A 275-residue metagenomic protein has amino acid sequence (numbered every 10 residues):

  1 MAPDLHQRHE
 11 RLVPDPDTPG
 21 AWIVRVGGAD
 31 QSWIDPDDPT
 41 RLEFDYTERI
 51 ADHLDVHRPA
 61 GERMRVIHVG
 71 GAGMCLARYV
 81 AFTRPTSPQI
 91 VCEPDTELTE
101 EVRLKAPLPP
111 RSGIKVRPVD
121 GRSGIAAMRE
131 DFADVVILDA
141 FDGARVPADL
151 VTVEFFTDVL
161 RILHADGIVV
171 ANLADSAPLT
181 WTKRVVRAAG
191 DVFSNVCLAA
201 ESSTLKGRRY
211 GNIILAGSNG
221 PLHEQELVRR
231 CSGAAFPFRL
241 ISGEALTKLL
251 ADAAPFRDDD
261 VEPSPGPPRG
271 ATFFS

Functional and structural regions predicted by a protein language model:
M1-D15, Q31-P39, K206-S275: SAM/dcSAM-binding transferase cores
A2-Q7, P16-T18, D37-A165, A177-T180 (+2 more regions): The AdoMet/dcAdoMet-binding core of the Class I SAM-like
T18-I34: A short, structured beta-strand/loop element
A21-I23, G113, I214: A residue-level signal for beta-strand positions that form part of recognition/binding surfaces within mature
G27-A29, L138, G220: Generic beta-structure capping elements
L150, D175-T182, A188, D259-R269: Alpha-helical subdomain
V151, V185, V228-S232: Composition- and surface-driven signal marking solvent-exposed, interaction-prone regions in large proteins
E154-E224: C-terminal substrate-binding/active-site "lid" region of AdoMet-derived donor-dependent transferases
